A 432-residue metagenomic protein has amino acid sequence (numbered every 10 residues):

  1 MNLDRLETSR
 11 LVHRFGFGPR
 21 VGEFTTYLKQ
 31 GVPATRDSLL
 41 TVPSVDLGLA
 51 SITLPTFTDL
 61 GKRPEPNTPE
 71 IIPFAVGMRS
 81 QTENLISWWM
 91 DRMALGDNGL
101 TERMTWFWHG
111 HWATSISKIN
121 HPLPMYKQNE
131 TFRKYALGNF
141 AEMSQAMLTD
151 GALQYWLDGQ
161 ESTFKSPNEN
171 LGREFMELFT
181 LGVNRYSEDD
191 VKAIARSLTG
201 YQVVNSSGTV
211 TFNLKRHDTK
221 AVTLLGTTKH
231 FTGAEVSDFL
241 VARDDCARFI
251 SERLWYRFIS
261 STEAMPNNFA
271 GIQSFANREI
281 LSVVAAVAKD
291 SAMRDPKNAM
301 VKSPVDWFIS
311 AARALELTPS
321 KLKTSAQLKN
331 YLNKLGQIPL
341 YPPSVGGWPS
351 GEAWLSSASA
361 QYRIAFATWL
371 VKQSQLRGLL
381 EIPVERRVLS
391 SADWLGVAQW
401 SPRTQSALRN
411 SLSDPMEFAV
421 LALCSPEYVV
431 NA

Functional and structural regions predicted by a protein language model:
N2, T25, K29, S80 (+9 more regions): Generic detection of long, well-ordered alpha-helical segments
N2-V21, R243, A247-A432: Flexible, low-complexity segments enriched for small/polar residues
L6-R14, F57-K62, G77-R79, K165-N170: Short, compositionally biased low-complexity segments
V21-Y135: N-terminal accessory alpha/beta regions
Y27-L28, L39-L40, A94, F132 (+6 more regions): Hydrophobic residues in alpha-helical segments
E65-I71, L85-W89, H121-S320: Active-site substrate-binding loop specific to GH73 endo-beta-N-acetylglucosaminidase modules in bacterial autolysins
